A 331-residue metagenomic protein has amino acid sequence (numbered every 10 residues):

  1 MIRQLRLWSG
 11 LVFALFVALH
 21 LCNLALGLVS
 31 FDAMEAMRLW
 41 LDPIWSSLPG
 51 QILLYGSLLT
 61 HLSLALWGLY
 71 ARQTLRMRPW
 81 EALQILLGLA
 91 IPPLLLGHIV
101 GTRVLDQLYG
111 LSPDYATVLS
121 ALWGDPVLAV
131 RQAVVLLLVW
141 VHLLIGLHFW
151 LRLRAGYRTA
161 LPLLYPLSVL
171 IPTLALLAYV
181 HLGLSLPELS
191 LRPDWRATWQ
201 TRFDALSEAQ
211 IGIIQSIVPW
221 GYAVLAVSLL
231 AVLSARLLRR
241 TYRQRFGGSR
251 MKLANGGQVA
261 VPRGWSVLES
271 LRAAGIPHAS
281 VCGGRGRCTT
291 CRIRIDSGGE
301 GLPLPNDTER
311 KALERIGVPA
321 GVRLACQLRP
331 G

Functional and structural regions predicted by a protein language model:
M1-G247: Membrane-embedded alpha-helical bundles that constitute the cytochrome b-like, heme-associated redox core of multi-pass
M77, H278-A279: Short helix-to-loop capping/linker segments positioned immediately adjacent to catalytic or ligand/cofactor-binding
F246-E269: Membrane-cytosol interface motif
V261, S280-T289: Cysteine-centered iron-sulfur cluster-binding motifs in ferredoxin-type domains/subunits of redox enzymes
L268-P277, T289-G331: Iron-sulfur (Fe-S) cluster-binding segments and ferredoxin-like electron-carrier domains, especially [2Fe-2S]
